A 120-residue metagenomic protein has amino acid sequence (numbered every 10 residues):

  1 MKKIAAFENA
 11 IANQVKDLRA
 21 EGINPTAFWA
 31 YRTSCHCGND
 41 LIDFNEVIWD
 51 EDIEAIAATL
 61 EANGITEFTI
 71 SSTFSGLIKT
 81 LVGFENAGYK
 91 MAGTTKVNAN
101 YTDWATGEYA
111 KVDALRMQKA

Functional and structural regions predicted by a protein language model:
M1-T69: N-terminal leader/targeting segments
G22, C37-L41, G88, T94 (+1 more regions): Intrinsic-disorder/low-complexity loop/linker signature
E51, S75, K79, V112: Short, well-structured alpha-helical interface segments that form or flank functional binding sites
E61, S71, Q118-A120: A structural detector for beta-sheet-dominated domains
T69-S75: Short helix-coil junctions and helix-kink-helix linkers
L77-K90: Short, aromatic/basic amphipathic alpha-helical patches
M91-A120: C-terminal edge-of-domain segments
